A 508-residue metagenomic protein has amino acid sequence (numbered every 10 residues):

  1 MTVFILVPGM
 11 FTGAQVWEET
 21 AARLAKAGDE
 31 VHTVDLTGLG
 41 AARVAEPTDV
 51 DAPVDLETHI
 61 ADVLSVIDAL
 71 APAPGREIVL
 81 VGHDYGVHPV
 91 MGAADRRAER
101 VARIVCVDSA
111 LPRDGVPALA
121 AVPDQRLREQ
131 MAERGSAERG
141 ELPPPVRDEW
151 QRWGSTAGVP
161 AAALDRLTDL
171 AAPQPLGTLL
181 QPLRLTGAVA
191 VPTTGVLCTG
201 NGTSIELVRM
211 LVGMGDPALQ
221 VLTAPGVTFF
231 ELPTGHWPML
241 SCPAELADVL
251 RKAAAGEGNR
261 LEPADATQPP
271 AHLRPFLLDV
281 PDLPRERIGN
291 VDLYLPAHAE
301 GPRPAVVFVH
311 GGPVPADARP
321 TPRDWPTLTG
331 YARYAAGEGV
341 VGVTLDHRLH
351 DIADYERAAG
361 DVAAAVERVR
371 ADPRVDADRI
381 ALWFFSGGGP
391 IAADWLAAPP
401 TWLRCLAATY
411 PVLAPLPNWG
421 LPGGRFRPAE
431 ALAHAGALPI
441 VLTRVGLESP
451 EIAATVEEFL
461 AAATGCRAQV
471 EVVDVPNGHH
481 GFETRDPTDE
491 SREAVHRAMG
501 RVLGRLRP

Functional and structural regions predicted by a protein language model:
V3-D35, H298-Y334: Short, surface-exposed "cap/lid" segments of acyl-processing enzymes
D51-A69, Y331, I352-P373: Alpha/beta-hydrolase active-site loop
D95, V105-G140, G215, V412-A431: Flexible "cap/lid" loop of the alpha/beta hydrolase fold
D95-A102, A363-P428: Primarily recognizes the serine-hydrolase "nucleophile elbow" in alpha/beta-hydrolase and SGNH/GDSL folds
L183-G187, C405, Y410-C466: The feature captures the conserved acid-bearing segment of alpha/beta-hydrolase catalytic domains
G202-M214, S449-E458: Conserved alpha/beta-hydrolase "acid-adjacent" motif
L261-G301: N-terminal cap/lid segment of alpha/beta-hydrolase-fold proteins
E457, T464-P508: C-terminal catalytic histidine-bearing segment of alpha/beta-hydrolase fold enzymes
